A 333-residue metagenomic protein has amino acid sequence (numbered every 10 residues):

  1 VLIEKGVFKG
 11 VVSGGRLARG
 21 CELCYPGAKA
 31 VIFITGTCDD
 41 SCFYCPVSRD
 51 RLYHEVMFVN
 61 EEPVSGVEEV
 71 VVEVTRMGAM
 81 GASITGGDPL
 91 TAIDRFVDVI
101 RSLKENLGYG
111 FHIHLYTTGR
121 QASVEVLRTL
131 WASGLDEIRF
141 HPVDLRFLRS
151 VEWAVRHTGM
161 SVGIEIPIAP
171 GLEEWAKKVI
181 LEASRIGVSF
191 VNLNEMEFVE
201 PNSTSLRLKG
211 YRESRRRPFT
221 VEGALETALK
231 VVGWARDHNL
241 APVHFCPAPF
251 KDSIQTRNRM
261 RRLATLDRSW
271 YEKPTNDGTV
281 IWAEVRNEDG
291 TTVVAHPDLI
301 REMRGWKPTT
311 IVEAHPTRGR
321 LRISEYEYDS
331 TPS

Functional and structural regions predicted by a protein language model:
L2-G14, L266-S333: Radical SAM enzyme core and accessory elements
E4-V11, L17-P63: Canonical Radical SAM [4Fe-4S] cluster-binding loop centered on the CxxxCxxC motif and its immediate flanking residues
D50-V64, M77-A92, L107-F147, V155 (+2 more regions): Core AdoMet radical
R51-H54, E61-E69, M77-A82, E197-G210 (+2 more regions): Conserved mixed alpha/beta catalytic, RNA-binding, or beta-rich assembly cores of soluble enzyme, regulatory
V67, F96, S123, A176 (+2 more regions): Aromatic/hydrophobic pocket-lining residues that form the small-molecule binding cavity in soluble enzyme cores
T75, R128-W131, S184, R236: Non-catalytic positions within long, well-ordered alpha-helices that form the structural scaffold/packing of enzyme
F96-E105: N-terminal active-site wall of soluble small-molecule enzyme domains
R146, V151-I254, Y271-N276: Conserved C-terminal portion of the radical SAM core fold that forms the substrate/S-adenosylmethionine-binding
